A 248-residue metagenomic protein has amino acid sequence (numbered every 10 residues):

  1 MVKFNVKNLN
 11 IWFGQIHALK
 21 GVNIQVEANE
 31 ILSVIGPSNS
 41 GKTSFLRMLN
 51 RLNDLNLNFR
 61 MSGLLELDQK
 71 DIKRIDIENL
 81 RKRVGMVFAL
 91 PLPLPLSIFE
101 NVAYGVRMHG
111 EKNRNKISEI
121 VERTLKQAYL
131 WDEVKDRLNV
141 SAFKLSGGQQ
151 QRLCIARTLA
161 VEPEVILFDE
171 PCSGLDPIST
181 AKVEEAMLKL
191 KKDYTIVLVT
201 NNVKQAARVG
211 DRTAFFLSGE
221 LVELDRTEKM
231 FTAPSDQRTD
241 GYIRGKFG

Functional and structural regions predicted by a protein language model:
N50, F99-M108, S118, N139: Short helical segment in ABC ATPase nucleotide-binding domains corresponding to the A-loop/adjacent helical element
L64, Q69, R114-D136: Conserved ABC ATPase "signature" region
L64-N79, N139, M230: ABC ATPase NBD Q-loop/coupling interface
V140-L145, Q149: Conserved ABC ATPase signature
E162: Conserved catalytic motifs of ABC-family nucleotide-binding domains
I166-D169: Catalytic Walker B motif of ABC-type/P-loop ATPase nucleotide-binding domains
T180-K192: Helical segment within the ABC ATPase nucleotide-binding domain
